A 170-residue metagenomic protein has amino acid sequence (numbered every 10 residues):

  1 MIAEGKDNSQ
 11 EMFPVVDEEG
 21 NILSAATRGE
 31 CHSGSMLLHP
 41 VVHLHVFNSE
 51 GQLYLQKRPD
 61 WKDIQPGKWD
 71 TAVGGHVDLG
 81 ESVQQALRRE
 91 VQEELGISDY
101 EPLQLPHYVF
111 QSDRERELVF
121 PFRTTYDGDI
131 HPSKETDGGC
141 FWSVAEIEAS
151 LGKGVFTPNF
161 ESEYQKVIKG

Functional and structural regions predicted by a protein language model:
I2-H43, F47-S49: Acidic, metal-coordinating catalytic segment for phosphate/diphosphate chemistry, firing primarily on the Nudix
G34-M36, I64-W69, S143: A short, polar/proline- and glycine-enriched secondary-structure boundary/capping micro-motif
V41-V73: A glycine-rich, hydrophobic loop/mini-helix early in the fold
L44, V73, Q104, F120-F122: A structural signal for short, well-ordered beta-strand segments
Y54-L55, A72-Q104: The catalytic Nudix box helix
G67, L79, P106-Y108, D113-G170: Nudix hydrolase/Nudix homology domain
